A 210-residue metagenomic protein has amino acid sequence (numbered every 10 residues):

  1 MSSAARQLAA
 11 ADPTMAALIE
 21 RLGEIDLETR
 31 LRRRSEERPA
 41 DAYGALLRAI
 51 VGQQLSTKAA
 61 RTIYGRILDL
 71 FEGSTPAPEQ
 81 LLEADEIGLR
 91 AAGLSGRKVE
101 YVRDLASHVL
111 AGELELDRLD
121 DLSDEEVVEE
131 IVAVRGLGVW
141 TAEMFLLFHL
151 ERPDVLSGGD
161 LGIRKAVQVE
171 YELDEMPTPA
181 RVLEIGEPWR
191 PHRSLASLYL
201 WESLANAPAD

Functional and structural regions predicted by a protein language model:
M1-L122, E126, E184-D210: N-terminal polyanion-binding entry modules of DNA glycosylases/AP lyases and select other DNA-binding proteins
V51, S123-V169, L195: Catalytic DNA-binding helix-loop module of base-excision-repair DNA glycosylases/AP lyases
R61, Q80-L81, V134, E175-P179: A short linear-motif detector with a strong N-terminal bias
P76, G159-E187: C-terminal end-helix/capping segment
